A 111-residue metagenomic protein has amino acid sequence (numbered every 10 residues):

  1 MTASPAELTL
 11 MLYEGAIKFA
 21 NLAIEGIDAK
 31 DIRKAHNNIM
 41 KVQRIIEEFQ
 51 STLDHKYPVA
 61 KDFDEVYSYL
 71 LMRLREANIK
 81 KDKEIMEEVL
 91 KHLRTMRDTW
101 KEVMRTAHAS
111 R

Functional and structural regions predicted by a protein language model:
M1-R111: C-terminal-biased regions
